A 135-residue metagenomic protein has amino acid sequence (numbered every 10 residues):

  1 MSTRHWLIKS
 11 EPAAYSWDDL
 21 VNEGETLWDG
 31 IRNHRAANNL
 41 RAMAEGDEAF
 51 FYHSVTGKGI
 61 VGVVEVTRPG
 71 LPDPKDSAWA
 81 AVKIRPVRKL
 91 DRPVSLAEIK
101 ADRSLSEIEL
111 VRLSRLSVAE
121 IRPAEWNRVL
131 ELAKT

Functional and structural regions predicted by a protein language model:
M1-E45, T135: Compositionally biased, charged N-terminal/linker segments
M1-P12, D73-T135: Contiguous surface segments at macromolecular interaction interfaces
R4, G24, E45-D47, I60-G62 (+1 more regions): A generic structural signal for short beta-strands and their flanking turns/coil linkers
I8, W28, V64-V66, I84: Generic structural hydrophobic/aromatic packing signal, biased to beta-strands
L27-D29, G57, L105-S106: Intrinsically disordered, low-complexity segments enriched in polar/charged residues with Gly/Pro, especially when
F50-F51, E65: Hydrophobic beta-strand signal
Y52-K58: Short, charged beta-turn/beta-strand-edge "cap" motif at the junction between a beta-strand and an adjacent loop
G59-P69: Short beta-strand-centered aromatic/proline hotspots
